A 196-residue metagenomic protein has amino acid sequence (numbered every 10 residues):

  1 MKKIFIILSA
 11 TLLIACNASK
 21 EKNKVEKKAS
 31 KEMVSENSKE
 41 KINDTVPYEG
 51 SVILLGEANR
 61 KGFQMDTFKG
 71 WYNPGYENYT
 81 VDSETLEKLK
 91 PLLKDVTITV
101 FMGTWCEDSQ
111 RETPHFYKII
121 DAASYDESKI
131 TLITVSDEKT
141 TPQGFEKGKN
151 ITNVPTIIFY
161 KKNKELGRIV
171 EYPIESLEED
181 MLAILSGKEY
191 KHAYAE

Functional and structural regions predicted by a protein language model:
M1-I4: Positively charged n-region of N-terminal signal peptides that target proteins for export
I14-A15: C-terminal motif of bacterial Sec signal peptides marking the signal peptidase cleavage site
A18-K28: Bacterial Sec signal peptide processing site at the extreme N-terminus
E26-L93: N-terminal leader/targeting and pre-domain segments
V100-T104, E127-T141: Thiol-based oxidoreductase modules, predominantly thioredoxin-like and allied folds used for disulfide exchange
T104-E112: Conserved redox-active cysteine motifs that mediate thiol-disulfide chemistry, especially di-cysteine Cys-X(1-2)-Cys
K149-Y160: Structural micro-motif
F159-A195: Non-catalytic, surface beta->alpha helical segment in thiol-disulfide oxidoreductase systems
